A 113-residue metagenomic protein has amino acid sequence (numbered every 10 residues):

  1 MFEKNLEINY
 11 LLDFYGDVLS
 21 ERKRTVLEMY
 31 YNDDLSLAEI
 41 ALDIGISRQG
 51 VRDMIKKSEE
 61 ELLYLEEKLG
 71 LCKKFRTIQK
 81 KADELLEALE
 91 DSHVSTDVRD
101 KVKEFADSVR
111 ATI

Functional and structural regions predicted by a protein language model:
E3-Y15: Short, Lys/Arg-enriched N-terminal segment that forms or immediately precedes the first helix of a structured domain
E21-N32: Short amphipathic alpha helix immediately N-terminal
L37: Helix-turn-helix DNA-binding elements, focusing on the entry/boundary residues of the two helices that contact DNA
I40-A41, V51: Hydrophobic positions on the alpha-helical face of helix-turn-helix-like DNA-binding modules
S47-R48: Helix-turn-helix DNA-binding motif, specifically the short coil turn and the N-cap/start of the second
M54-K57: Residues within the DNA-recognition helix of helix-turn-helix
E59-E66: C-terminal flanking helix
I78-A88, S92, V98, V102-T112: Amphipathic alpha-helices that form helix-helix packing interfaces
